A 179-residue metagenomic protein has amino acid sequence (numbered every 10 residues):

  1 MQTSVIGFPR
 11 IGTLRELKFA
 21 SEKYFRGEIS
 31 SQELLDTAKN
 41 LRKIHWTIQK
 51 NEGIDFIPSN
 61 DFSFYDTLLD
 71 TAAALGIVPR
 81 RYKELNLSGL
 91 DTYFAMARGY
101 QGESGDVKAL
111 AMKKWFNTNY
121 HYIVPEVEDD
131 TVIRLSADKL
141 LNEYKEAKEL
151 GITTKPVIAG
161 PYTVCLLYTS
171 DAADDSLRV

Functional and structural regions predicted by a protein language model:
M1-S170: Domain-level signal for soluble alpha/beta catalytic cores
Y168-V179: Single conserved hydrophobic/aromatic residue that forms the stacking wall/gate of nucleotide- or nucleobase-binding
